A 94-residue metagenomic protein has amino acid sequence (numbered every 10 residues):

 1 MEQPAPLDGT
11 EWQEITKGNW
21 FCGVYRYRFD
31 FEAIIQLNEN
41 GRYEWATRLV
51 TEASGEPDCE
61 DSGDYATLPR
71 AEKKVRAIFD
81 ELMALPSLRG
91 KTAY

Functional and structural regions predicted by a protein language model:
M1-A46: Short N-terminal "domain-start" leader segments that mark the transition from disordered tails or signal peptides into
E2-P6, A46-Y94: Mixed-charge, Lys/Arg-enriched low-complexity segments
